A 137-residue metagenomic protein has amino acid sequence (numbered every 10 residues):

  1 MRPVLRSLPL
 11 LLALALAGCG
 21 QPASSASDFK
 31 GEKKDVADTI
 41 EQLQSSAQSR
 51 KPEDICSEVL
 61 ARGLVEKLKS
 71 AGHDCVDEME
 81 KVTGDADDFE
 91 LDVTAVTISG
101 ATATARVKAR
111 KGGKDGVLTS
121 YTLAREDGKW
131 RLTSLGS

Functional and structural regions predicted by a protein language model:
M1-P9: Bacterial N-terminal signal peptides that target proteins for export
A15-G18: C-terminal motif of bacterial Sec signal peptides marking the signal peptidase cleavage site
G20, L68, H73-S120, S137: Surface-exposed, charged secondary-structure patches
Q21-K33: Bacterial Sec signal peptide processing site at the extreme N-terminus
E32-Q48: Short, aromatic-enriched amphipathic alpha-helices that serve as compact interaction elements
L43, I55, L123: Hydrophobic pocket/interface hotspot
S49-K67: Short, well-ordered alpha-helical segments enriched in acidic and aromatic residues
A124-S137: Short, low-complexity, Pro/Ser/Thr/Gly-rich segments in the mature regions of secreted, periplasmic
